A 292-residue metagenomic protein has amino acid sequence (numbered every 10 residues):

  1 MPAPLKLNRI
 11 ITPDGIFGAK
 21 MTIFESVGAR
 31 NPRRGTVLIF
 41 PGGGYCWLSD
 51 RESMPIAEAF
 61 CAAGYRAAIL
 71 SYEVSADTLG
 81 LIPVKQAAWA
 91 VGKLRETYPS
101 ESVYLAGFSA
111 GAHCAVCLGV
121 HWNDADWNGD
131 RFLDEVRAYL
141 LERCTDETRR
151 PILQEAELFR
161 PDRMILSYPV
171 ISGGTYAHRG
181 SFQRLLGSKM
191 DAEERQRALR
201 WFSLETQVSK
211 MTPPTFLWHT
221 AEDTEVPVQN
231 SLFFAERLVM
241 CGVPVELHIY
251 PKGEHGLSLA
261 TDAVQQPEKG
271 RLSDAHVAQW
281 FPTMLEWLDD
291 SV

Functional and structural regions predicted by a protein language model:
M1-R30, H276: N-terminal cap/lid segment of alpha/beta-hydrolase-fold proteins
R33-G42: Short beta-strand element of the alpha/beta-hydrolase
L48-D50, A68-E101, D274-H276: Catalytic nucleophile-loop/oxyanion-hole region of alpha/beta-hydrolase and closely related hydrolase-like folds
D50-A68: Short amphipathic alpha-helix adjacent to the substrate-entry channel of hydrolases
G80, W218, L232-V292: C-terminal catalytic histidine-bearing segment of alpha/beta-hydrolase fold enzymes
W89-G180, L199: Primarily recognizes the serine-hydrolase "nucleophile elbow" in alpha/beta-hydrolase and SGNH/GDSL folds
M211, L217-H219, D223: Short beta-strand/loop motif that positions the catalytic acidic residue of the alpha/beta-hydrolase fold
T224-F233: Conserved alpha/beta-hydrolase "acid-adjacent" motif
